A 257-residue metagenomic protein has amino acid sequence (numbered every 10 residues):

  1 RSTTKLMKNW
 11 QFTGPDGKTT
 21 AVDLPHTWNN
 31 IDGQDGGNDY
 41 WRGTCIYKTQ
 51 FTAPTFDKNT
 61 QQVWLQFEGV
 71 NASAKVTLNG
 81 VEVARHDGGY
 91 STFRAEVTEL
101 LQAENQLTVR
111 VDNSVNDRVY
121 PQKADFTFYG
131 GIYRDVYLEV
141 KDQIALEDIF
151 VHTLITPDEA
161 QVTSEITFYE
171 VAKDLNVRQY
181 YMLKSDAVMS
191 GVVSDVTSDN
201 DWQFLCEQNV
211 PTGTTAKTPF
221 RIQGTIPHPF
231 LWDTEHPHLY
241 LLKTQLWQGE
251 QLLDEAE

Functional and structural regions predicted by a protein language model:
R1-Q34, N38, Q106, R110: Accessory carbohydrate-binding/adhesion or oligomerization-edge regions at the termini of glycan-active proteins
L6, L24, F51-A53, F67 (+6 more regions): Hydrophobic residues in beta-strands and at strand termini
Q11-P15, R42-D148, V171, L239 (+1 more regions): Accessory beta-strand-rich segments of carbohydrate-active enzymes
T20, L24-I31, D35, V81 (+4 more regions): Extended substrate-binding grooves/exosites of carbohydrate-active enzymes
G33-D39, Q122-K123, H152: Short, P/G- and charge-enriched loop/turn segments at secondary-structure junctions
Q61-V63, D158-I166: Structural beta-strand segments of beta-rich domains
E99-E104, E165-E257: Extended acidic/polar, glycine-enriched regions that form or flank non-catalytic beta-rich accessory modules
I149-T156: Short beta-strand segments of immunoglobulin-like
